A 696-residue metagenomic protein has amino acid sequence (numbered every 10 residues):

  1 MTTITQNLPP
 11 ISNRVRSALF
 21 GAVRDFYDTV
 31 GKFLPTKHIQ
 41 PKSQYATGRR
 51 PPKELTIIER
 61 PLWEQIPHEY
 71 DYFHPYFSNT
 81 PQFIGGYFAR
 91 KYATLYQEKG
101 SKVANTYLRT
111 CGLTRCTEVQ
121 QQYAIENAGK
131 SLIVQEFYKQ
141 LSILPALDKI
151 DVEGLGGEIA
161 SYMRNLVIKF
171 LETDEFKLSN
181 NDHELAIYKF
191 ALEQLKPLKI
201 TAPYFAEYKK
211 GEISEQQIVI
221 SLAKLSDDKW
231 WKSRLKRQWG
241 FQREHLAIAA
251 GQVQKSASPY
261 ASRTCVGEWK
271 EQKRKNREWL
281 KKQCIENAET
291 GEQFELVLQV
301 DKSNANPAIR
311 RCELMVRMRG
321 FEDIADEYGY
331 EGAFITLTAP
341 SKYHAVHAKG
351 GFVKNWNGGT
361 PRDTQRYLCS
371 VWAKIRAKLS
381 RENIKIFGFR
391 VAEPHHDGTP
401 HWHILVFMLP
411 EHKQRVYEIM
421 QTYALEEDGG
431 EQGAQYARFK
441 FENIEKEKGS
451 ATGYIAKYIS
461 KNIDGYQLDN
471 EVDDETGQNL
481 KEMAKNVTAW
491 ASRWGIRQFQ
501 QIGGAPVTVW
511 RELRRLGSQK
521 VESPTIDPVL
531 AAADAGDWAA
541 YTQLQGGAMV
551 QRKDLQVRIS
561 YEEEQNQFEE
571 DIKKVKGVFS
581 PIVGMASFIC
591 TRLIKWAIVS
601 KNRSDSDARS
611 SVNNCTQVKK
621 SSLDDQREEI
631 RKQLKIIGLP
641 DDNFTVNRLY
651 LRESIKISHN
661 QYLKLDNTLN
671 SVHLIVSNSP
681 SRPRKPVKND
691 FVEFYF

Functional and structural regions predicted by a protein language model:
M1-G398, P410-F696: Right-hand nucleic-acid polymerase module
L405-F407: Short hydrophobic/aromatic beta-strand micro-patches that form the beta-sheet surface supporting nucleotide- or nucleic
